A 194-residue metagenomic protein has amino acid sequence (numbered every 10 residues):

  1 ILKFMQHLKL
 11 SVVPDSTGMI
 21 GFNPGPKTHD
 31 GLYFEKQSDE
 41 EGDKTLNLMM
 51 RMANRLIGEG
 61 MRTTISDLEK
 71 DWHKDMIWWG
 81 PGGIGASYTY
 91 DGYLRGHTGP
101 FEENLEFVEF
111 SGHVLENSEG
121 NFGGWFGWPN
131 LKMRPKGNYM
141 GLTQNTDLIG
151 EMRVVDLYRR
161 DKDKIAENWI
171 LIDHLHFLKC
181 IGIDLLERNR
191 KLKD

Functional and structural regions predicted by a protein language model:
I1-D194: C-terminal and inter-domain tail/linker signature
